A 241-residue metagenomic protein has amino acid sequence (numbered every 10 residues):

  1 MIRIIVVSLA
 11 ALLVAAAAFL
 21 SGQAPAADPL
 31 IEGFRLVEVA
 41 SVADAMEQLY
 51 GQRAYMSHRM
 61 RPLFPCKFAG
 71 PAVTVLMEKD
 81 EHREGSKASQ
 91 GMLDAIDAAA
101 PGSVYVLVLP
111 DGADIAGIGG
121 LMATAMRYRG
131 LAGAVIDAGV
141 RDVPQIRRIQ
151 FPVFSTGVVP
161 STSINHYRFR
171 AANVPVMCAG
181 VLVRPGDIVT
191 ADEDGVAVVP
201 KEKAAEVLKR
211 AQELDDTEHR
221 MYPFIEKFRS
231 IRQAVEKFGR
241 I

Functional and structural regions predicted by a protein language model:
M1-I4: Positively charged n-region of N-terminal signal peptides that target proteins for export
V6-A10: Hydrophobic H-region at the start of alpha-helical membrane spans
L12-A26: Bacterial Sec-dependent signal peptides at the C-terminal "C-region" and cleavage site
A24-P185, V199-I241: Feature captures the catalytic cores and cofactor-binding loops of soluble hydro-lyases/lyases that act on carboxylate
G186-D187, D192: Conserved PDZ fold ligand-binding element
D194-A197: Channel- or pocket-lining gating/hinge segments that regulate access to a cavity or pore
